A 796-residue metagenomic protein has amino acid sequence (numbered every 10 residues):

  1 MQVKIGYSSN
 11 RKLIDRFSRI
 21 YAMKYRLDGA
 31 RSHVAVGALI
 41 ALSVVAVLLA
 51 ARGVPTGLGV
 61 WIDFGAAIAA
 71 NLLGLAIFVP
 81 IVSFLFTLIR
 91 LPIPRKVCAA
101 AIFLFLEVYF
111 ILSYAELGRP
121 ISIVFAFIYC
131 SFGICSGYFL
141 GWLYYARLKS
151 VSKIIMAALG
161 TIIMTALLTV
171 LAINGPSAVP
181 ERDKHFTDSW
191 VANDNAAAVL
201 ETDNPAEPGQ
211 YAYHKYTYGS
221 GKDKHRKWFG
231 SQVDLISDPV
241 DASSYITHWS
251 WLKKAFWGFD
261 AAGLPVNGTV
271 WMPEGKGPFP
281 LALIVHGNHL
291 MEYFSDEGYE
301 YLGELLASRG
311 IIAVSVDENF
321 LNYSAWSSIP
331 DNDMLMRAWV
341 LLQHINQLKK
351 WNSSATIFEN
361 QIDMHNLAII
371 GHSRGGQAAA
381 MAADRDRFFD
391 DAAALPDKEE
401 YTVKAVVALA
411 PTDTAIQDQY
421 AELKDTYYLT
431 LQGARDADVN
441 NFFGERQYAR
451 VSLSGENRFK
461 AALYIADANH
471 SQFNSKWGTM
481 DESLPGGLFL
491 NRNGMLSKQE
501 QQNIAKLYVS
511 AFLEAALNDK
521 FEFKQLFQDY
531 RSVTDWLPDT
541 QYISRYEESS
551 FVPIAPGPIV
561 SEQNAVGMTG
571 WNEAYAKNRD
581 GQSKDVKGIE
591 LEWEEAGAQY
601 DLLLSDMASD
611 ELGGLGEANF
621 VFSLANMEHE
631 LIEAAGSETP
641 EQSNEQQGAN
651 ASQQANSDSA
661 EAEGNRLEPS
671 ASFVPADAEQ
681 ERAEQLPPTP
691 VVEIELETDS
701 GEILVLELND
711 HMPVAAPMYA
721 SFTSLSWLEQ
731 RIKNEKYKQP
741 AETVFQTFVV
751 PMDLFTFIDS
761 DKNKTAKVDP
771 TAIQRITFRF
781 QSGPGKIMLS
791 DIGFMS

Functional and structural regions predicted by a protein language model:
Q2-A115: Extended, compositionally biased non-globular segments that define protein topology
G59-G65, R90-P94, G118-F125, Y129-K276: Short conserved active-site loop signatures built around small residues
P278-G287: Short beta-strand element of the alpha/beta-hydrolase
F294-V314: Short amphipathic alpha-helix adjacent to the substrate-entry channel of hydrolases
P330-M364, A383: Alpha/beta-hydrolase active-site loop
G371-G375, A379-A380: Gly/Ala-rich beta-loop-alpha elbow adjacent to hydrolase catalytic centers
L423-K498: Active-site-adjacent alpha-helix of alpha/beta-hydrolase-fold enzymes
E595-L615, S623-K764, F780-S796: Extracellular ligand-binding interfaces
